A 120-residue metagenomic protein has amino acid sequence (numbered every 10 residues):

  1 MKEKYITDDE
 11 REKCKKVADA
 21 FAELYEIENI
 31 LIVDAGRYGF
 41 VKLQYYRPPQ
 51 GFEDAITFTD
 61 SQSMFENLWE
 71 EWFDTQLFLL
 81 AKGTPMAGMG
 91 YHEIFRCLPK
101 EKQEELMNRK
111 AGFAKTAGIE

Functional and structural regions predicted by a protein language model:
M1-E28: Negatively charged, low-complexity tracts enriched in Asp/Glu with abundant Ser/Thr
M1-E3, A111-E120: Short intrinsically disordered terminal tails
A22-E26, R37-G39, K115-G118: Short intrinsically disordered, low-complexity segments
A35-G112: Acidic, low-complexity, intrinsically disordered interaction modules
